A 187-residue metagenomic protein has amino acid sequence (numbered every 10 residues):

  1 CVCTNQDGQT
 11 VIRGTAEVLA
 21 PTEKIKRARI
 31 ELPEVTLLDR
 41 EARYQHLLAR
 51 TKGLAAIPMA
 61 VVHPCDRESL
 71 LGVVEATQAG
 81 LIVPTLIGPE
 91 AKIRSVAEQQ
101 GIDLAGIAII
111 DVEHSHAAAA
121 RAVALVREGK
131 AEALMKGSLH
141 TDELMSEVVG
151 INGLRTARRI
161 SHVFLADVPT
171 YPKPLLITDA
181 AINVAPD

Functional and structural regions predicted by a protein language model:
C1-L38: HotDog/MaoC-like acyl-thioester-processing domains
D39-T85, P89-D187: Anion-binding alpha/beta catalytic cores of soluble intermediary-metabolism enzymes, centered on
